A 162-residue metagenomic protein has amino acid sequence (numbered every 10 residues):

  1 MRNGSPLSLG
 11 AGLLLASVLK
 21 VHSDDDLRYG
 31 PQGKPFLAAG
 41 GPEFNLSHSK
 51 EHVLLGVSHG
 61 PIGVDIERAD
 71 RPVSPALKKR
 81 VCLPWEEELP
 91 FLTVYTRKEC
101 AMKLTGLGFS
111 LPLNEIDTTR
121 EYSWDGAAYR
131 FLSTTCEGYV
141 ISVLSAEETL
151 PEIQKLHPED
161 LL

Functional and structural regions predicted by a protein language model:
M1-L162: Core catalytic alpha/beta fold that binds nucleotide/phospho-ligands
